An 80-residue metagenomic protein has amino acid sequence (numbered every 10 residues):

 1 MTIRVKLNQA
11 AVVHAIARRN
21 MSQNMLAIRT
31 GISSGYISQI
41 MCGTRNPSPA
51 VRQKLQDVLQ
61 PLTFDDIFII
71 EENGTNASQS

Functional and structural regions predicted by a protein language model:
M1-R4, N20, S34, D65-S80: Short, charged recognition helix plus adjacent turn of helix-turn-helix-like nucleic-acid-binding domains
K6-R29, K54: Short basic helix-loop element that most often maps to the first helix and adjoining turn of HTH DNA-binding modules
Q23, S34, P49-R52: Helix-turn-helix DNA-binding elements, focusing on the entry/boundary residues of the two helices that contact DNA
T30-I32, Q60: A short, basic/aromatic helix-end/turn motif that makes direct DNA contacts
I32-N46: Recognition helix of helix-turn-helix/homeodomain-like DNA-binding domains that insert into the DNA major groove
T44-D57: Short, basic-rich loop-to-helix N-cap that marks the start of a DNA-contacting helix
